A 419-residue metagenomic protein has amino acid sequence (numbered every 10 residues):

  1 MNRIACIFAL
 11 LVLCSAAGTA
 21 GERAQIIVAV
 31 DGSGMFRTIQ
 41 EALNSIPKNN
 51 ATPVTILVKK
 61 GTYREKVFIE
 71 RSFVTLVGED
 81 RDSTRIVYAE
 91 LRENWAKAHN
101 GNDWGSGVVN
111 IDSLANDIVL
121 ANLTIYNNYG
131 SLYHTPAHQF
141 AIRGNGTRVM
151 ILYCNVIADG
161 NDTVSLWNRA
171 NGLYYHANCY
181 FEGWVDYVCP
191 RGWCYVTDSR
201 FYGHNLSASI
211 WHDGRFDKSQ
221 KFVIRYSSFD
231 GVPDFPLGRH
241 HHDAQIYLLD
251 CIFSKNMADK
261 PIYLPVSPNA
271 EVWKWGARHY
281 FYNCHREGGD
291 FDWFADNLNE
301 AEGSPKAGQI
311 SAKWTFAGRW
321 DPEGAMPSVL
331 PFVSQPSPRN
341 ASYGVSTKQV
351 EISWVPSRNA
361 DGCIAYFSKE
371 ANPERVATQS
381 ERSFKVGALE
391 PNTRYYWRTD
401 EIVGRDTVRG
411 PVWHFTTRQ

Functional and structural regions predicted by a protein language model:
R23-S33, R37-P331: Sequence-level preference for short, compositionally simple segments enriched in small aliphatic or small polar residues
V329-R339: Proline-enriched interdomain boundary motifs that mark the N-terminal boundary and often initiate the first structured
Q349-N359: Conserved aromatic anchor
A360-P373: Extracellular low-complexity, O-glycosylation-prone stalks/linkers
R375-S380: Short beta-strand segments within Ig-like beta-sandwich modules, predominantly Fibronectin type-III
V386-P391: Short, flexible loop/turn segments at beta-strand junctions in immunoglobulin-like and fibronectin type III
I402-Q419: Extracellular fibronectin type III
